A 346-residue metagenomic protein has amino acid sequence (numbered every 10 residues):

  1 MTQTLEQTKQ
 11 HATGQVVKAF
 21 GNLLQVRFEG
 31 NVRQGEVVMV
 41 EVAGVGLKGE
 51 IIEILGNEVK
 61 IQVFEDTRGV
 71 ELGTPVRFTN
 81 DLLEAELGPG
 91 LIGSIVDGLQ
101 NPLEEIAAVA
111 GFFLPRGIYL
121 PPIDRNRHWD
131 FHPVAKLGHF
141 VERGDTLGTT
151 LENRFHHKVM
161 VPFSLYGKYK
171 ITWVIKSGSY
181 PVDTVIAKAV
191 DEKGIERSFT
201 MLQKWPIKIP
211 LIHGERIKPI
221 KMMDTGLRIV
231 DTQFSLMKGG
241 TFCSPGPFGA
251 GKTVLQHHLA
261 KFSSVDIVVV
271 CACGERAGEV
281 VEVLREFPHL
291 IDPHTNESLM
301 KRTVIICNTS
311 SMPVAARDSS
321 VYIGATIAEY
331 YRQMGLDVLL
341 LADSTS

Functional and structural regions predicted by a protein language model:
M1-A107, G111-P115: N-terminal accessory targeting/assembly segments
Q15, Q25, K60-Q62, R77 (+12 more regions): Structured core elements
E29, A43, D81-L82, Q100 (+4 more regions): Short, surface-exposed secondary-structure boundary micro-motifs
N31-E41, T74-P75, L137-T149, H156: Short coil-to-beta transition motif at edge beta-strands of beta-rich domains
I52-V59, P89-Q100, F155-G178, E196-I212: Short, compositionally biased
V63, R68, D130-F140, K170-S179: Short histidine-centered loop motifs in beta-beta connectors
A108-E152, K158-S164, P181-G240, S244 (+3 more regions): P-loop NTPase nucleotide-binding/switch module
R228-A250, V254-S346: Switch/coupling sub-region of P-loop NTPases
